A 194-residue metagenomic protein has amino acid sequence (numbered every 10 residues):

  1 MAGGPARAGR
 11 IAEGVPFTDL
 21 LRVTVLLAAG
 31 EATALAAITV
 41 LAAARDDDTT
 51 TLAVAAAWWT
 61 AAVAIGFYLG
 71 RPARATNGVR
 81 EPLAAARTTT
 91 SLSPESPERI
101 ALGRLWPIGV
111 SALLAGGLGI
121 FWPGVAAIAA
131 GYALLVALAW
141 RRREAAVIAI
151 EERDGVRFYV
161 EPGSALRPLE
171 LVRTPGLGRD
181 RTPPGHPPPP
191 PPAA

Functional and structural regions predicted by a protein language model:
M1-G30: Membrane-anchoring hydrophobic segments
M1-R7, R71-T89: Short, charged cytosolic
A6-E13, A86-L92, A145-A194: Cytosolic/matrix-facing juxtamembrane and C-terminal tails of multi-pass cellular membrane proteins
R22-A42, W59-A61, R104-G116: Canonical alpha-helical transmembrane segments of integral membrane proteins
G30-R74, A133-R141: Hydrophobic alpha-helical membrane-embedded segments
L69-R80, R143-D154: Inner-leaflet juxtamembrane helices
V79-L105: Short membrane-interface loop/juxtamembrane segments of multi-pass integral membrane proteins
L102-A133: Alpha-helical transmembrane segments and their membrane-interface junctions in multi-pass membrane proteins
